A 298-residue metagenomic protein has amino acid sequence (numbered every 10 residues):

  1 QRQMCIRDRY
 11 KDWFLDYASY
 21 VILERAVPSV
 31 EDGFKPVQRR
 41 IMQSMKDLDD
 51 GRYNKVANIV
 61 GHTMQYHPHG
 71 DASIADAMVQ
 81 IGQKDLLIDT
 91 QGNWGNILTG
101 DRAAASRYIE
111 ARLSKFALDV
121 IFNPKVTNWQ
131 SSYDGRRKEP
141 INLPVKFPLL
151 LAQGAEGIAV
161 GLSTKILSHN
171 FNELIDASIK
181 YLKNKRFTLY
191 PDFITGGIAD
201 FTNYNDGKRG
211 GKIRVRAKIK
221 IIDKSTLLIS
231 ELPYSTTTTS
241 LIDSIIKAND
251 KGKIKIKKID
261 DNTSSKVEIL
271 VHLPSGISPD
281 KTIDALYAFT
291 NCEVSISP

Functional and structural regions predicted by a protein language model:
Q1-G210, L270: Catalytic phosphate-handling regions of large nucleic-acid enzymes and associated NTPases
Q3, D8, Q153-P298: C-terminal interaction appendages of subunits in large macromolecular complexes
